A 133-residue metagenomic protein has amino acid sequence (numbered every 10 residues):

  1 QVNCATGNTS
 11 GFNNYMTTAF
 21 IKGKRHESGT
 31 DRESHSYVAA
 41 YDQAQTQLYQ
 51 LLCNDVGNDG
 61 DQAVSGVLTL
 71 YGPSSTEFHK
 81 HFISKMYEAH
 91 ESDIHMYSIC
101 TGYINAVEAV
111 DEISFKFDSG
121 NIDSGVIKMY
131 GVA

Functional and structural regions predicted by a protein language model:
Q1-A133: Surface-exposed molecular-recognition determinants
